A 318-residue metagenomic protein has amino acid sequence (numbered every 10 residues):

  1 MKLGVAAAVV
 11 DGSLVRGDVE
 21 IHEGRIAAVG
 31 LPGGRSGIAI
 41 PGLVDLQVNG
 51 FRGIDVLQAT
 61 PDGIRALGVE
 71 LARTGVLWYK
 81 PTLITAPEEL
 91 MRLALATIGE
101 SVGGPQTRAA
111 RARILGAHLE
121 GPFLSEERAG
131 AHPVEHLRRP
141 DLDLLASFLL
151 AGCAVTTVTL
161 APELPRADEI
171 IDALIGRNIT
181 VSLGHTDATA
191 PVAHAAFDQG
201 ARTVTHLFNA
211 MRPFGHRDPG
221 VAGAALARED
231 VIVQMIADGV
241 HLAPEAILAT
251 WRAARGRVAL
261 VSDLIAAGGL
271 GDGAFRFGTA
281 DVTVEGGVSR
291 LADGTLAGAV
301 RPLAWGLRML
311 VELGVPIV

Functional and structural regions predicted by a protein language model:
M1-P32: N-terminal metal-binding scaffold of metallo-dependent hydrolase/deaminase domains
L31-I40, D62: Active-site metal-binding motif and surrounding structural segment of the metallo-beta-lactamase
I38-A59: Di-metal (Zn2+ and/or Mg2+/Mn2+) metal-binding site signature of metallo-dependent hydrolases with the MBL/beta-CASP
G42-V44, S182, L260-V261: Residue-level marker for buried hydrophobic side chains located in beta-strands that build the well-ordered beta-sheet
N49-F51, R65-A94, A112-S125, G152-E163 (+5 more regions): Divalent metal-dependent hydrolysis catalytic cores, especially in the metallo-beta-lactamase
T60-G63, A94-T97, D141-D143, R217-A222: Charged helix-capping and loop-helix junction motifs
L119, E126-G220: Divalent metal-binding pocket/active-site signature
I170, V192-V318: Active-site-adjacent C-terminal substructures of enzyme catalytic domains
